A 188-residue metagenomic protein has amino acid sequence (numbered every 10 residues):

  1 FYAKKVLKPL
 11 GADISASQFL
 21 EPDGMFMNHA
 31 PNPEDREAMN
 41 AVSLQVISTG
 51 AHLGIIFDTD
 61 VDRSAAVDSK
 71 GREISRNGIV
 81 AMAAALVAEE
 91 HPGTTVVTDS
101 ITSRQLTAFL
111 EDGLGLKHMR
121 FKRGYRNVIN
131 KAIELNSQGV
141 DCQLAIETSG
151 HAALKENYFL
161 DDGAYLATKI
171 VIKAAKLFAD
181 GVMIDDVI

Functional and structural regions predicted by a protein language model:
F1, K8, G113, K117: Glycine-rich, mobile lid/loop segments that gate access to catalytic sites or pores
Y2-A3, L106: Generic structural signal for hydrophobic residues
K5-V67, E111, I133: N-terminal small/polar loop signature for handling phosphorylated ligands or for N-terminal nucleophile
A12, A16-F19, R72-H91, G163-I172: Gly/Ser/Thr-rich active-site loops/lids in small-molecule metabolic enzymes that frequently grip phosphoryl groups
F19-D23, G78-A81, K122-N127: Short, acidic/turn-prone active-site loops that include or flank metal/cofactor- and phosphate-binding residues
P33-L44, N77-G78, Q138-A145: Short, structured secondary-structure boundary patches
A41-L116: Replace "Mg2+/Mn2+-dependent" with "divalent metal-dependent
L53, H91-I188: Phosphate-binding and adjacent anionic-ligand microenvironments
